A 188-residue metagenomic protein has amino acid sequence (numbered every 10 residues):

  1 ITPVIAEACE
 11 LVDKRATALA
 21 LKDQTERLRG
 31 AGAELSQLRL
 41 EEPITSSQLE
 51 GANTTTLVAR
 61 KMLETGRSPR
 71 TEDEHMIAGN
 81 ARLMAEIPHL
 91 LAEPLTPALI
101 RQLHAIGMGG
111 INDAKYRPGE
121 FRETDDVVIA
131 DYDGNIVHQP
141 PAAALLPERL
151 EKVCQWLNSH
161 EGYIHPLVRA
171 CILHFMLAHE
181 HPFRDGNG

Functional and structural regions predicted by a protein language model:
I1-N187: FIC/Doc superfamily catalytic core
